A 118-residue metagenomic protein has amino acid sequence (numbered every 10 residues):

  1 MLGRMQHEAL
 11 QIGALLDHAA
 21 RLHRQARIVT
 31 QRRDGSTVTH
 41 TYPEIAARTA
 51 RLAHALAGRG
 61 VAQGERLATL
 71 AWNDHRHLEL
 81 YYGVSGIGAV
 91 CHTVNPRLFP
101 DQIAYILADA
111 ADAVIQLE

Functional and structural regions predicted by a protein language model:
H7-V29, A47: A short N-terminal helical cap/helix-turn-helix that marks the beginning of AMP-binding/adenylate-forming
A9, L70, I115-E118: Active-site-adjacent beta-strand anchor residues
L10, R21, A62, A108-A110: Structured loop/turn residues at beta-strand edges in well-structured enzyme cores
L15-D17, G58-R59, G86-E118: Structural core segment of the AMP-binding/adenylate-forming
I28-D74, L78-Y82, F99-A104, A108: Conserved AMP-binding/adenylate-forming core of the ANL superfamily
